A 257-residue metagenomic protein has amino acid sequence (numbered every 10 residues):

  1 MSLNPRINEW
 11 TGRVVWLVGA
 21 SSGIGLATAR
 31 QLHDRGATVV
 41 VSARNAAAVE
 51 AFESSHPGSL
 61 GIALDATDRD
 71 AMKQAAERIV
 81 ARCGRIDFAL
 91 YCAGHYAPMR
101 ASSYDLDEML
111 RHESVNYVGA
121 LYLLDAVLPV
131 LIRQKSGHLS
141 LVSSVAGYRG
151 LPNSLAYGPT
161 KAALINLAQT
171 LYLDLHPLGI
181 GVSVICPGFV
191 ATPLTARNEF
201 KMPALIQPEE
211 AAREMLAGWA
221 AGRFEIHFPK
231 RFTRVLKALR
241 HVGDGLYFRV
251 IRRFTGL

Functional and structural regions predicted by a protein language model:
S21-S22: Conserved glycine-rich cofactor-binding loop
R35-A51: Conserved glycine-rich Rossmann-like NAD(P)H-binding loop of the short-chain dehydrogenase/reductase
S55-D70: Rossmann-fold cofactor-recognition segment
R100-E113: Substrate-binding pocket helix/loop in short-chain dehydrogenase/reductase
L124, T160: Active-site helix of classical SDR
S144: Residue(s) in the substrate-gating loop at a strand-loop-helix junction that position the organic substrate next
V184, F200-V235: C-terminal helical subdomain
